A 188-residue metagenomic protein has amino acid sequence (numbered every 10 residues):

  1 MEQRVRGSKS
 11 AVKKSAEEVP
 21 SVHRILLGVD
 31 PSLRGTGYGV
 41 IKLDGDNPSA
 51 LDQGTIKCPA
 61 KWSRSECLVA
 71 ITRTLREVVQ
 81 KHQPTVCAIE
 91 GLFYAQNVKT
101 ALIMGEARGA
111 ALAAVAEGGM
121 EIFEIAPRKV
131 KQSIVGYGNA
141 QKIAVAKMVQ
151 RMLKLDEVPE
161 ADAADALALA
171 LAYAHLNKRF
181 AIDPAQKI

Functional and structural regions predicted by a protein language model:
M1-I188: Phosphate- and other anionic-substrate recognition elements at nucleic-acid/protein interfaces
